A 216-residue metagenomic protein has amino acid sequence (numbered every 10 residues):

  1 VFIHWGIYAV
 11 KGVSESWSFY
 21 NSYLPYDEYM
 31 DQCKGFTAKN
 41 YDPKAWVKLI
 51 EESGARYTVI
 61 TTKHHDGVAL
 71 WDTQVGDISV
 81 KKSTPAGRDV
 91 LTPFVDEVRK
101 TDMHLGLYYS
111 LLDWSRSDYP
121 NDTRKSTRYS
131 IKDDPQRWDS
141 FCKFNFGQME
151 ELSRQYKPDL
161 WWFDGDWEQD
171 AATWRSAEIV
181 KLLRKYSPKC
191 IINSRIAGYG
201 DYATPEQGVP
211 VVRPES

Functional and structural regions predicted by a protein language model:
F2-S216: Mature catalytic domains of secreted/periplasmic carbohydrate-active enzymes
